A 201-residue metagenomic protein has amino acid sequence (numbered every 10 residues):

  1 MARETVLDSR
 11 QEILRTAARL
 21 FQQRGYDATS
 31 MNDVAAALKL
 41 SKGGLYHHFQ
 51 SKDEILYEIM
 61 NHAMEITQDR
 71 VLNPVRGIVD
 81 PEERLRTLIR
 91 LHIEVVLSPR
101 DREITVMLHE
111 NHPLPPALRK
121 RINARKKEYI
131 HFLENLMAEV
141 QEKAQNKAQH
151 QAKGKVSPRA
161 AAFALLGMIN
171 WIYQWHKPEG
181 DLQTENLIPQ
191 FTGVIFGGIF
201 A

Functional and structural regions predicted by a protein language model:
M1-D8, E12-R15, R19, A144 (+1 more regions): N-terminal intrinsically disordered/low-complexity leader segments
D8, E12, T16-E54, E58: Helix-turn-helix
R10-Q11, M31, D53, Y57 (+9 more regions): Short, structured helix-loop boundary elements
Q23-D27, I78, P99, K143: Short coil/turn segments at alpha/beta junctions that flank glycine-rich nucleotide-binding fingerprints
E58, L72-R100, L165: Hydrophobic alpha-helical connector segments
E65-Q68, V106, P116-E142, Q149 (+3 more regions): Amphipathic alpha-helical packing segments from all-alpha helical-bundle domains
L91-V95, H131-Q145, Q149, G167-M168 (+1 more regions): C-terminal peripheral helix-coil segments that are non-catalytic and often amphipathic
L97-A117, Q174: Amphipathic alpha-helical segments used for helix-helix packing
